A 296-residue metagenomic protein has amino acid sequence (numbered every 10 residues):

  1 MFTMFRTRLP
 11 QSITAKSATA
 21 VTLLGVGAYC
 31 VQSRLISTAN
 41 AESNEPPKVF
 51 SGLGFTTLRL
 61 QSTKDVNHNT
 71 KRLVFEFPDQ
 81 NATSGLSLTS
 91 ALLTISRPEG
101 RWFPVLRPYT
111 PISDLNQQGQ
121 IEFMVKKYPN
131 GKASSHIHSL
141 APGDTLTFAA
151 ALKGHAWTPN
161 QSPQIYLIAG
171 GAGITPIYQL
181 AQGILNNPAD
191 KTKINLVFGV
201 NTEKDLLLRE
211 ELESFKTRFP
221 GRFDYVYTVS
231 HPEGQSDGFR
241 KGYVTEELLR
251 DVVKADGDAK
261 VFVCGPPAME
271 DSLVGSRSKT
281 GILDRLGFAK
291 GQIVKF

Functional and structural regions predicted by a protein language model:
M1-S17, S33-E42, F50-S51: Short amphipathic, positively biased membrane-proximal segments that drive organelle/inner-membrane targeting
F2-R8, K16-A28, V197-F296: Reductase modules of NAD(P)H-dependent flavoproteins
N44-D144, V200-T202, S230-P232: Ferredoxin-reductase
A150-Q161: A short, basic/flexible loop-to-alpha-helix module at the beginning of a structural domain
S162, L185-I194: Conserved S-adenosyl-L-methionine
Q164-Y166, K260: Structural motif
A172-I177, M269: Hydrophobic/small residue at the entry helix of a nucleotide-binding pocket
P176-P188: Histidine-anchored nucleotide/phosphate-binding helix
